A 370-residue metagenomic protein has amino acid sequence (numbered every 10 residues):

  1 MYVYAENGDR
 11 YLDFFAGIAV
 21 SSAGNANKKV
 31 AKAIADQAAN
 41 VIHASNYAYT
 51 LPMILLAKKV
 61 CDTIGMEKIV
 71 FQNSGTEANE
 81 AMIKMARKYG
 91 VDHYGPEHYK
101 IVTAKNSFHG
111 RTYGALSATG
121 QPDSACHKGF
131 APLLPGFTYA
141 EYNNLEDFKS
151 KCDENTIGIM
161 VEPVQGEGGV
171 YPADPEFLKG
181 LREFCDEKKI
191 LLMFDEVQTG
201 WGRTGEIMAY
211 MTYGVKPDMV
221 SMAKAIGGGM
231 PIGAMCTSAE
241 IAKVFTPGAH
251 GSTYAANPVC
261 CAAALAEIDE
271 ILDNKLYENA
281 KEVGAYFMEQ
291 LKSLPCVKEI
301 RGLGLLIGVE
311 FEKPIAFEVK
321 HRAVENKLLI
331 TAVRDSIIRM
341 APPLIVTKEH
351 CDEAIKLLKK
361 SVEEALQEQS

Functional and structural regions predicted by a protein language model:
M1-S370: Conserved N-terminal phosphate-binding loop of PLP-dependent enzymes in the Aspartate aminotransferase
